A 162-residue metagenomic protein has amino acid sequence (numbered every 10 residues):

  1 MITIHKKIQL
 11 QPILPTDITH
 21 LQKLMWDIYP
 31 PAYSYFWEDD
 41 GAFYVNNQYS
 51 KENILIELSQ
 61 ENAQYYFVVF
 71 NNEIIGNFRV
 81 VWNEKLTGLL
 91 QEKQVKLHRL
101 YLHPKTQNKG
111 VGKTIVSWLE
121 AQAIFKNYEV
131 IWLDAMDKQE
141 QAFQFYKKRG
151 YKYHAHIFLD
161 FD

Functional and structural regions predicted by a protein language model:
T3-I8, P12-I18, Q22-K105, V116-W118 (+2 more regions): Acetyl-CoA-dependent GNAT
L102, M136-D137: Short amphipathic helical patch at the helix-1/turn junction of helix-turn-helix
K109: Flexible nucleotide-binding loop
K113: Residues forming the Rossmann-fold NAD(P)(H) cofactor-binding site
V116, A123-A135: Conserved GNAT acetyl-CoA-binding A-motif
V116, K138-A142, F158-D162: Short glycine/proline-centered loop/turn elements that form peptide/ligand docking sites
D134-A135, K147-D162: Conserved catalytic-core motifs of GNAT/GCN5-like acyltransferases
